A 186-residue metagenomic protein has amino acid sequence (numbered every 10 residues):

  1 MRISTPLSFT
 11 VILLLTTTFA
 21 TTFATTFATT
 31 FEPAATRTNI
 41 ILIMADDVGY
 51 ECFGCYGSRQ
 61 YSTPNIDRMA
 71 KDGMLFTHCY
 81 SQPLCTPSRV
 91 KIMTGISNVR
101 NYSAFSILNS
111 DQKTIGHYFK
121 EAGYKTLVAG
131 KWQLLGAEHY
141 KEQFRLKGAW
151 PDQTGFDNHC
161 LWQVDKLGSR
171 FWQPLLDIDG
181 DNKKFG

Functional and structural regions predicted by a protein language model:
M1-F9: Bacterial N-terminal signal peptides that target proteins for export
R2, F27-G186: Formylglycine-dependent sulfatase
S8-A20: Bacterial N-terminal signal peptides
T17-T30: Long, intrinsically disordered low-complexity tandem-repeat segments
